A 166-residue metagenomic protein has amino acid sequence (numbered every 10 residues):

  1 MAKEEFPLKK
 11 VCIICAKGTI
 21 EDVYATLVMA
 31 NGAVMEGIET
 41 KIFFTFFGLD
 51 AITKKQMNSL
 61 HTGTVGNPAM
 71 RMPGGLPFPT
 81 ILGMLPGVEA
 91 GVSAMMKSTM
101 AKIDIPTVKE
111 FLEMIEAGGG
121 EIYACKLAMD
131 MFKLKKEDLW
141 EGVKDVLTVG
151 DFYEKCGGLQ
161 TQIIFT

Functional and structural regions predicted by a protein language model:
M1-D22, V28-N31: N-terminal glycine-/serine-/threonine-rich phosphate-binding loop
I13-V23, I52-T53, T99-I103: Short, glycine-rich nucleotide/cofactor-binding loops
Y24-G37, I42: Histidine-anchored nucleotide/phosphate-binding helix
T40-F46, Y123-K126: Short internal beta-strands
G48-H61: N-terminal beta-loop-helix "entrance" segment that forms/cooperates in small-molecule cofactor or anionic ligand
L60-M96, M100, D104: A glycine-rich helix N-cap at a beta->alpha junction
P86-K136: Mid-chain, well-packed structural core segment of small domains
A124, E137-W140, K144-T166: Glycine-rich, aromatic-bearing surface loops/beta-hairpins
